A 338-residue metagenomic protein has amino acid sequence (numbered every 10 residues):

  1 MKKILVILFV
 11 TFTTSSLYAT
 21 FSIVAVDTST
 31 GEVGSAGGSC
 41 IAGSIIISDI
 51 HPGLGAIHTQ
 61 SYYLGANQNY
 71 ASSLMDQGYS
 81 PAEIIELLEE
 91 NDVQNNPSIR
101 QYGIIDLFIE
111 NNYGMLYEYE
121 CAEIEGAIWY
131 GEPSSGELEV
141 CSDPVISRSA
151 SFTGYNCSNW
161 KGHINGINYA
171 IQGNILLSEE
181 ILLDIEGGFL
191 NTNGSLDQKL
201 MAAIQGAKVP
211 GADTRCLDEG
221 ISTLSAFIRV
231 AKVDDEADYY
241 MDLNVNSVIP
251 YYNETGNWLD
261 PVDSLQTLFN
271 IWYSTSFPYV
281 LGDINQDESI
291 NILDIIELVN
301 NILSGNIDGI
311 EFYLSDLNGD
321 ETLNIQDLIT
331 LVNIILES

Functional and structural regions predicted by a protein language model:
M1, A19-T20, S338: Absolute protein N-terminus
M1-K2, L317: Generic cytosolic/nucleocytoplasmic N-terminal low-complexity/intrinsically disordered segments
K3-S15: Sec-dependent N-terminal signal peptides
Y18-F277: N-terminal nucleophile
T275-S338: Cellulosome-associated attachment modules in secreted, modular CAZymes
